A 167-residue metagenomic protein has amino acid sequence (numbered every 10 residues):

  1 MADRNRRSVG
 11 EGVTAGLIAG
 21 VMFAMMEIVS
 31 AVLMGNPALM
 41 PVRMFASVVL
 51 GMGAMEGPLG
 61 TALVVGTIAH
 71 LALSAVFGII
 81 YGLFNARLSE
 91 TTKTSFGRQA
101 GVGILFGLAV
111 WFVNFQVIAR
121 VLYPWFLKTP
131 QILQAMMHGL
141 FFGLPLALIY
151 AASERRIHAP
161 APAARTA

Functional and structural regions predicted by a protein language model:
M1-R6, E154-A167: Short, charged juxtamembrane terminal tails flanking transmembrane helices
A2-G35: N-terminal signal-anchor transmembrane alpha helix
G10-G12, A86-A109: Internal alpha-helical transmembrane segments of multi-pass membrane proteins
M34-L59: Membrane-interface interhelical connector segments
L63-N85: Hydrophobic alpha-helical transmembrane segments
V76-I79, H138-A151: Hydrophobic cores of alpha-helical transmembrane segments in multi-pass inner/ER membrane proteins, independent
L83, W111-P124: Transmembrane alpha-helical segments of integral membrane proteins
P124-M137: Non-cytosolic membrane-interface motifs at loop->transmembrane helix junctions
